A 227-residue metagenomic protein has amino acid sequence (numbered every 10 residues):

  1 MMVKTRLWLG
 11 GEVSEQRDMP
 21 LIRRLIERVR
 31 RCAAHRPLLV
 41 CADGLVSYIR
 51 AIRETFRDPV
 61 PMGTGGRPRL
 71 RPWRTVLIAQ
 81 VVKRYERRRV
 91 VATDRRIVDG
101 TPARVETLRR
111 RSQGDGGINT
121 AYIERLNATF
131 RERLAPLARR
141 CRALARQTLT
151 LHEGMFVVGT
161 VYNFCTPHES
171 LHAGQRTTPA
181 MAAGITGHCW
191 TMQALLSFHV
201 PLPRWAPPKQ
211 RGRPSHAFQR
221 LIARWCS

Functional and structural regions predicted by a protein language model:
M1-S227: Residue-level recognition of single "structural anchor" positions that define or cap local secondary structure
